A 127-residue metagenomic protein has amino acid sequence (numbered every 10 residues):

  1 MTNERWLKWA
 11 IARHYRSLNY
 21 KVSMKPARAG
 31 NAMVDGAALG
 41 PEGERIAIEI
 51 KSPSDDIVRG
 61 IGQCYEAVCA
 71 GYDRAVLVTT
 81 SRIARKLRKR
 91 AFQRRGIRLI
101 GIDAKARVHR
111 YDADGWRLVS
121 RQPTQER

Functional and structural regions predicted by a protein language model:
M1-G30, L39-G40: Acidic-basic catalytic patches of nuclease active cores, encompassing PD-(D/E)XK and other metal-cofactor nuclease
I11, G36-A38, G43-S54, A67: Conserved catalytic cores of phosphodiester-cleaving nucleases, focusing on short active-site segments
P26, K51, D103: Residues at the C-termini of beta-strands that transition into short coil/loop
A32-V34: Change "...and in nucleic-acid phosphodiester-cleaving endonucleases..." to "...and in nucleic-acid processing enzymes
A47-E49, S54-C64, A84-L87: Active-site-adjacent loop/helix micro-motif of nuclease/hydrolase catalytic cores
I57, V68-A104: Nucleic-acid nuclease catalytic cores
G96-R121: Charged, structured surface patches that assemble and position nucleic-acid processing machinery
R121-R127: Charged phosphate-binding loop/patch that engages nucleotide di/tri-phosphates or the phosphate backbone of nucleic
